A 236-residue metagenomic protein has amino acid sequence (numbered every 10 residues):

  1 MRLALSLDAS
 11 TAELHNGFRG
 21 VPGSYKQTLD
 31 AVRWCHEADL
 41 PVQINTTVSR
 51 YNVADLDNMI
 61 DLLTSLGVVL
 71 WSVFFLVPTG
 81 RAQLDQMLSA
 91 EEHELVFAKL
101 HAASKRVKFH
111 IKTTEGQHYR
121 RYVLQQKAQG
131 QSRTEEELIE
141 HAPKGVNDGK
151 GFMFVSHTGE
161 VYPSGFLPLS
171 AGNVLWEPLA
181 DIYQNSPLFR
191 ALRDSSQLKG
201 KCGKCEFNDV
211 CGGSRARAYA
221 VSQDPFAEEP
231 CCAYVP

Functional and structural regions predicted by a protein language model:
M1-A90: Radical SAM/AdoMet-radical enzyme domain recognition
Q43, S72, H110-T114, F154: A structural signal for short, well-ordered beta-strand segments and their strand-loop junctions that often border
S65, V155-S156: Short, acidic, Ser/Thr-enriched surface-loop or helix-capping motifs
E91-R133, E160-G213, R217-Y219: C-terminal accessory region of radical SAM enzymes
A128-K144: Short, basic/aromatic recognition patches
V146-K150: Short, small/polar residue-rich loop motifs at catalytic or cofactor-binding pockets
R193, E228-P236: Short Fe-S-cluster ligation motifs
A220-F226: Short linker/helix segments within small regulatory modules
